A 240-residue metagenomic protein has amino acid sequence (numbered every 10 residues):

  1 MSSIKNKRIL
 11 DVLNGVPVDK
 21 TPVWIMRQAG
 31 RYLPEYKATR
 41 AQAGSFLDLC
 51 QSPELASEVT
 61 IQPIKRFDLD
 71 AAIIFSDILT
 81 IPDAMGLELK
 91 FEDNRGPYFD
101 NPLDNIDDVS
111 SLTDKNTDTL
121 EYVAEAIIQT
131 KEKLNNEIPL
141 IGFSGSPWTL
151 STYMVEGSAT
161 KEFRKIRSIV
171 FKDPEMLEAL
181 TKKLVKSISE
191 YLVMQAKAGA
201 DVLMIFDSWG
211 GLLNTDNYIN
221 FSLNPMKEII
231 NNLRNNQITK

Functional and structural regions predicted by a protein language model:
M1-D93, E228: N-terminal basic, low-complexity leaders that serve as flexible interaction/assembly modules and, when applicable, as
M1-S3, A41-A43, D104-K115, E175 (+1 more regions): Short, glycine- and charge-enriched coil/turn segments that flank and shape catalytic ligand pockets
S3-L10, V18, A43, I106 (+4 more regions): Alpha-helix initiation and N-capping motif
Y36, L87-D100, Y153-I166: Short, flexible, mixed-charge acidic loops at enzyme active sites
S45-L69, D114-I128, M176-E190: Glycine-rich anion/phosphate-binding loops
I78-I81, G96, N105-I106, P147-T149: A short acidic, glycine/proline-enriched capping/turn motif at secondary-structure boundaries, especially helix N-cap
N94-K133: A gly/proline- and charged-residue-enriched helix-loop-helix capping module
T119-K240: Active-site loop segments of alpha/beta catalytic cores
